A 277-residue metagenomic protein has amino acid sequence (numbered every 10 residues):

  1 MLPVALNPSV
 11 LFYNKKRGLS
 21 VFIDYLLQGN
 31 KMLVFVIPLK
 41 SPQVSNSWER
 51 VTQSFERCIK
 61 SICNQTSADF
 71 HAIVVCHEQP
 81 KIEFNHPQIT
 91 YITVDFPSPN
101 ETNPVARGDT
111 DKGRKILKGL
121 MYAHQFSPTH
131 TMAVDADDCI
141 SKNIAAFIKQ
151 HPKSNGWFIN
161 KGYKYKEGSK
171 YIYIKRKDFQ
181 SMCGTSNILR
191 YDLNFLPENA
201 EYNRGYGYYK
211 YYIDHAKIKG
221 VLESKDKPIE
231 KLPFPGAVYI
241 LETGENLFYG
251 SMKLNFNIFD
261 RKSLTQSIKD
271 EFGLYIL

Functional and structural regions predicted by a protein language model:
M1-K60, Q266, L274: N-proximal low-complexity "stem/linker" segments adjacent to membrane-targeting elements
N30-L33, S54-V74, Q88-T90, T129: Short loop->beta transition adjacent to catalytic acidic/histidine clusters or analogous donor-positioning motifs
P42-Q53, T102-D109, E201-K210: Short, flexible/disordered intra-domain loops and linkers
E78-P128: Active-site-proximal specificity loops/subdomain of glycosyltransferases
F126-C139: Short beta-strand-to-loop acidic/aromatic patch adjacent to the donor-nucleotide binding site
S141-K210: Conserved catalytic core of nucleotide-sugar-dependent glycosyltransferases
G162-G168, T185-S186, L232-L264: Active-site donor/metal-binding and catalytic loop motifs of nucleotide-sugar-dependent glycosylation enzymes
A216-A237: Catalytic donor-sugar/metal-binding loop of nucleotide-sugar-dependent glycosyltransferases
